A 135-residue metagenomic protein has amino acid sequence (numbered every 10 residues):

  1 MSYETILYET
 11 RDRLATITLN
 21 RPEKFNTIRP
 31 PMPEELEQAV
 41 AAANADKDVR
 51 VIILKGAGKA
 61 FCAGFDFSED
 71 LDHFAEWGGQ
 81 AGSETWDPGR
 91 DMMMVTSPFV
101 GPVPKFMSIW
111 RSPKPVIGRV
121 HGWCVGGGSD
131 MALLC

Functional and structural regions predicted by a protein language model:
M1-A57, L71-A75: Conserved CoA-thioester-binding segment of acyl-CoA-metabolizing enzymes
A15, A39, A63, G118-R119 (+1 more regions): Small-residue (primarily alanine) positions within well-ordered alpha-helices, especially packing/interaction faces
I17, L54, D66, M131-L133: Hydrophobic/aromatic residues within transmembrane alpha-helices of multi-pass small-molecule transporters
N20, F65, H121: Histidine-centered beta-alpha loop that forms part of the nucleotide-sugar donor binding/catalytic region in diverse
T27, C62, G127: Residues that form or flank phosphate/diphosphate-binding pockets in enzymes that use nucleotide phosphates
P31-M32, D66-D70, L133-L134: Short, glycine/charged-enriched secondary-structure capping and boundary segments
G56-S108, C124: Glycine- (often His-adjacent) and acidic-residue-rich active-site loop that binds/positions the CoA thioester
G101-C135: Glycine-rich beta-to-alpha active-site loop
